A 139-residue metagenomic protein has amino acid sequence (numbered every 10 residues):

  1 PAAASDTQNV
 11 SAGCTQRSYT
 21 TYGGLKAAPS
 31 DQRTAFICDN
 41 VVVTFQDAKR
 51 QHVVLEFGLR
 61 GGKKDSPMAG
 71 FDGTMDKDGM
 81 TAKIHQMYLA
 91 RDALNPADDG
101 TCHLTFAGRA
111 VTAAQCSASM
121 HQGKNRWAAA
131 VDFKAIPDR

Functional and structural regions predicted by a protein language model:
P1-A2, C116: N-terminal hydrophobic targeting segments
A2, T7, K26, D31 (+3 more regions): Short, flexible coil/linker segments at or flanking structured domains
A3-T81: An ectodomain-focused feature that recognizes extracytoplasmic/extracellular
K77-V131: Acidic, glycine-rich flexible loop segments
D138-R139: Short, solvent-exposed mixed-charge patches
